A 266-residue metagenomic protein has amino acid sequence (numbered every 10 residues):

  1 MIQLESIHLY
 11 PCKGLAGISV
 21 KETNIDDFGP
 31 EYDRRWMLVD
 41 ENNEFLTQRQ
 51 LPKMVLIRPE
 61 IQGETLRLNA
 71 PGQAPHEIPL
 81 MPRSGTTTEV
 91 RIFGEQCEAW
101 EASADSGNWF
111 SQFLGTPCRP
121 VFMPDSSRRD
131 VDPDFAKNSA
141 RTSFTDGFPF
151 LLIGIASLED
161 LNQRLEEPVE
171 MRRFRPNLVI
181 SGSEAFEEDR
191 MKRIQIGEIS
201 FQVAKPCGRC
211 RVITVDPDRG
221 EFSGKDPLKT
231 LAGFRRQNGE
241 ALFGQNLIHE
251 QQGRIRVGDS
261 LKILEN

Functional and structural regions predicted by a protein language model:
M1-N266: Metal-cofactor-dependent catalytic cores
